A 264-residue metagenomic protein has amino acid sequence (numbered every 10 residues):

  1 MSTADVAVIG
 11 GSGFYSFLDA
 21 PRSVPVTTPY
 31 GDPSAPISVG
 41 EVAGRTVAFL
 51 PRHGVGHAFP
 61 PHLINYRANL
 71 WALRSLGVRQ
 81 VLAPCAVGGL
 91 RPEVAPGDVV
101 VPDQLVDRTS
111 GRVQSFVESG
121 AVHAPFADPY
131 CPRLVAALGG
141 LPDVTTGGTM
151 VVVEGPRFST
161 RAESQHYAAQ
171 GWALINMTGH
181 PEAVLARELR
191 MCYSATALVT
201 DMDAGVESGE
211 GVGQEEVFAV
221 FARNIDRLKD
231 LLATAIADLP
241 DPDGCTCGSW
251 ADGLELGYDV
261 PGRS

Functional and structural regions predicted by a protein language model:
M1-F126: Metabolite-binding pocket within alpha/beta catalytic cores that recognizes anionic/polar moieties
R74-G77, A168, R187: Non-catalytic positions within long, well-ordered alpha-helices that form the structural scaffold/packing of enzyme
R79-Q80, A173, C192: Short acidic/polar active-site loop segments enriched in Thr and Asp
S119-D143, G147-V153: Metal-dependent peptidase/peptidase-like ectodomains
G140-A173, G248-S264: Active-site/ligand-binding-proximal alpha/beta "capping" segment
M177-E215: Zn-dependent metallopeptidase/amidohydrolase metal-coordination segment
A204-E255: His/Asp/Glu-rich mid-to-C-terminal helical/loop segments that flank catalytic regions of hydrolases
